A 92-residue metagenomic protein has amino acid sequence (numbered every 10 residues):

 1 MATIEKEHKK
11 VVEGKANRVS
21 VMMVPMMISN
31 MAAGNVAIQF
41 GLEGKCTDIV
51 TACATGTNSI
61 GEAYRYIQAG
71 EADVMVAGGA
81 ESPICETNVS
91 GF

Functional and structural regions predicted by a protein language model:
M1-F92: Acyl-thioester C-C bond-transforming condensing/cleaving domain
